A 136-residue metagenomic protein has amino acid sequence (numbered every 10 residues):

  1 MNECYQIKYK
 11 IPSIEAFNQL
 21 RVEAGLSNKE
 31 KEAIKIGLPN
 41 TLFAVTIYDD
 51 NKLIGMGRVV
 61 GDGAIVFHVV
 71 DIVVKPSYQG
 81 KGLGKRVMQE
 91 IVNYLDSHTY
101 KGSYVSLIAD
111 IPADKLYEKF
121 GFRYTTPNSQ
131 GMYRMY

Functional and structural regions predicted by a protein language model:
M1-E32: Short amphipathic alpha-helix that is part of the acyltransferase structural core
I36-T46, K101-S103: A short helix-loop-beta-strand connector motif used in the catalytic cores of GNAT acetyltransferases and, in some
T46, K52-G61, I65-H68, V73: Conserved beta-strand in the GNAT
K75, D110: Residue-level recognition of the GNAT/N-acetyltransferase active site
Y78, G82-E90: Conserved acetyl-CoA pyrophosphate-binding loop and the N-cap/start of the following alpha-helix in GNAT-like
L95-A109: Conserved GNAT acetyl-CoA-binding A-motif
G102, S106, E118, R123-Y136: Conserved catalytic-core motifs of GNAT/GCN5-like acyltransferases
